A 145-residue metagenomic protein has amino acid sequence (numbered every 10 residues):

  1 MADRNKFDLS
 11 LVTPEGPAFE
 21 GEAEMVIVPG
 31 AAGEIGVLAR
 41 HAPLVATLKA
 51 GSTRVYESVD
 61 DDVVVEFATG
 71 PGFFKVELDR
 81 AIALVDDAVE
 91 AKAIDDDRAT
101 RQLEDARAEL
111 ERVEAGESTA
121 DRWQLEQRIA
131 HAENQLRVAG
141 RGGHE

Functional and structural regions predicted by a protein language model:
M1-K6, G143-E145: Short, charged, intrinsically disordered terminal tails
A2-N5, E57-V63, R112-T119: Short, charged helix-to-loop "capping" segments that act as catalytic/coupling loops
S10-T100, D105: Compact, glycine-rich, soluble single-domain proteins
A91-E145: Acidic/glycine-rich phosphate/pyrophosphate-binding loops and surrounding catalytic core that coordinate Mg2+
